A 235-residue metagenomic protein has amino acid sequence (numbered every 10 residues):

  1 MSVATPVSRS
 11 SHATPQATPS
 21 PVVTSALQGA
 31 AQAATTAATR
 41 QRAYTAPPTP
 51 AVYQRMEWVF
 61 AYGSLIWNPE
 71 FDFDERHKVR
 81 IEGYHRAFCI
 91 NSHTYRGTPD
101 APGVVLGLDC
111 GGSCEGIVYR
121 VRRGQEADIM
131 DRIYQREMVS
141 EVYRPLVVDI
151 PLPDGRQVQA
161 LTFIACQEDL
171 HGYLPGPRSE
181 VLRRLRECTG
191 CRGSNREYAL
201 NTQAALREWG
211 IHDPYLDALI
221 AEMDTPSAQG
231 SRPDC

Functional and structural regions predicted by a protein language model:
S2-V7, V23-C235: A glycine-rich, hydrophobic/aromatic-adjacent loop/helix-cap motif
A17-T18: Compositionally biased, low-complexity intrinsically disordered regions
